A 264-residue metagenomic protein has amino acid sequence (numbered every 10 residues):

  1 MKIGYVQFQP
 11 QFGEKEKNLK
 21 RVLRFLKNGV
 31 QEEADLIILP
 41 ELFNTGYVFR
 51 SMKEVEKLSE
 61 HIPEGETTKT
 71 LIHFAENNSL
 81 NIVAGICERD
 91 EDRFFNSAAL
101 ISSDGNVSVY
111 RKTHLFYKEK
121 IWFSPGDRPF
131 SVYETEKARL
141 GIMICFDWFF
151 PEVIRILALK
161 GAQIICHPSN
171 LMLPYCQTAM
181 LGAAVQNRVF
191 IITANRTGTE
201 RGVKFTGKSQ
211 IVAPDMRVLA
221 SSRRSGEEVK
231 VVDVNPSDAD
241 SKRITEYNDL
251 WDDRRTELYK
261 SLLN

Functional and structural regions predicted by a protein language model:
M1-Y5: Extreme N-terminal starter segment of soluble prokaryotic enzymes
Q7-G13: Short polar catalytic/cofactor-binding loops
K15, L23-S103, L173-N187: Cys-nucleophile CN-hydrolase/nitrilase-fold catalytic domain and related Cys-dependent amidase chemistry that acts on
T67-N81, W148-V229: CN hydrolase (nitrilase-like) catalytic-core segments centered on the catalytic cysteine and neighboring Lys/Glu
R89-K160, S169, T178, G182 (+1 more regions): Active-site catalytic loop in hydrolytic enzyme cores
V132-E134, R196-N264: C-terminal beta-strand edge segments of enzyme domains
